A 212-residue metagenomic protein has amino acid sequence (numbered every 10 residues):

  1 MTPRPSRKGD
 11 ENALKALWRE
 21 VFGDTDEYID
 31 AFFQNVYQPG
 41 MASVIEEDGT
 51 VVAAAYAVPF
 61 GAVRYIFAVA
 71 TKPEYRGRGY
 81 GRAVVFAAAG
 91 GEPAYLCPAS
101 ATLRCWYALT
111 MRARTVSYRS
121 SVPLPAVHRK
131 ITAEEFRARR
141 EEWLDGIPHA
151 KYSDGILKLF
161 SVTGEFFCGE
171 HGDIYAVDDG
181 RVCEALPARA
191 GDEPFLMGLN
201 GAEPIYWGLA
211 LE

Functional and structural regions predicted by a protein language model:
M1-A31, Y37, M41-A53, Y65 (+2 more regions): Short amphipathic alpha-helix that is part of the acyltransferase structural core
M41, A70, G191-F195: OB-fold and OB-like single-stranded nucleic-acid-recognition modules and their adjacent interaction interfaces
V44, T50-V58, V63-A70, E170-A176: Conserved beta-strand in the GNAT
G61-V63, P93, D179-R181: A generic structural signal for beta-strand entry/edge sites
Y75, G79-A87: Conserved acetyl-CoA pyrophosphate-binding loop and the N-cap/start of the following alpha-helix in GNAT-like
R82, L96-R119: Conserved active-site alpha-helix within GNAT-family acetyltransferase domains
G90-A101, I205: Conserved GNAT acetyl-CoA-binding A-motif
L124-E212: Intrinsically disordered, low-complexity, positively biased terminal segments
